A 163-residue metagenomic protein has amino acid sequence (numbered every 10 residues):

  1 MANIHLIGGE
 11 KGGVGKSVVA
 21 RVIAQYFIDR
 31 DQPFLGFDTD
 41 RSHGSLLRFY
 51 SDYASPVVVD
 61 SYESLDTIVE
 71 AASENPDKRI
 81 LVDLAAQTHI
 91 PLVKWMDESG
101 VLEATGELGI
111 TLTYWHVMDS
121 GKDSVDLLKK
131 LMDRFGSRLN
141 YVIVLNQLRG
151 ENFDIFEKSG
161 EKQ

Functional and structural regions predicted by a protein language model:
A2-L6, A20-V22, D29-W95, G100 (+1 more regions): Nucleotide-state-sensitive switch-loop elements of NTP-binding domains
G8-E10: Residues at the beta-strand->loop junction immediately N-terminal to the Walker
G15-K16: Conserved lysine of the Walker
Y26, A71, K130-R134: A generic secondary-structure signal
Q87-Q163: Conserved catalytic-core segment of NTP-binding enzymes
